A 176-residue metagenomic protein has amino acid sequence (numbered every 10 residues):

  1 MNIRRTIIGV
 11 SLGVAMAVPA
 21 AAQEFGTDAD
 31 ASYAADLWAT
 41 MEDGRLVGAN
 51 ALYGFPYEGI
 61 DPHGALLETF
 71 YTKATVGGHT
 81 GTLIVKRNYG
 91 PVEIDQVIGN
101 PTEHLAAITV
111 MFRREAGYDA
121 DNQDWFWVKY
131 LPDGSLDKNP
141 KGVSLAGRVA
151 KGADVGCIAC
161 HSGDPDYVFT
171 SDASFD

Functional and structural regions predicted by a protein language model:
M1-I8: Bacterial N-terminal signal peptides that target proteins for export
I7, T69, D95: Sparse, context-dependent recognition of short Cys/His-centered cofactor- or disulfide-binding micro-motifs
G9-A17: Bacterial N-terminal signal peptides
M16-E24: Signals and flexible motifs at protein termini associated with secretion
Q23-G26, D30-A34, T75-D176: Sequence context surrounding c-type heme c attachment/ligation sites in exported
Q23-K86: N-terminal secretory signal peptides
